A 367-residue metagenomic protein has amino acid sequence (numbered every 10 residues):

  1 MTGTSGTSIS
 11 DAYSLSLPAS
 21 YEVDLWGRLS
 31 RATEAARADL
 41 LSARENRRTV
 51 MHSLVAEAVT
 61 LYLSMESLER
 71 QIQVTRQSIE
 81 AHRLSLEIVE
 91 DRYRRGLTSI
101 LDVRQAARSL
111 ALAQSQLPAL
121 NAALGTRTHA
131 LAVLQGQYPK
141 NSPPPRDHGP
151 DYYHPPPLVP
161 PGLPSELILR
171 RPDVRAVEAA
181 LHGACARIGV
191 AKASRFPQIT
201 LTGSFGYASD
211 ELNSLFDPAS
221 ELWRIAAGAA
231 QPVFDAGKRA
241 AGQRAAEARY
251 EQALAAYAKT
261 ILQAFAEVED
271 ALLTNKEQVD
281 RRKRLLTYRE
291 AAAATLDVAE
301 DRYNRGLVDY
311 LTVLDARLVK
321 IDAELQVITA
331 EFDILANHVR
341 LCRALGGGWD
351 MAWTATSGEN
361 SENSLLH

Functional and structural regions predicted by a protein language model:
M1-T49, L158-I261, E267, A271-T274: Small/polar-residue-enriched beta-strand and adjacent coil segments characteristic of outer-membrane beta-barrel
G27, I72, A123-G125, I199: Secondary-structure transition into beta-strands, especially the periplasmic turns and strand N-termini that construct
V50, L54-Q77, A81-D91, A107-S109 (+4 more regions): Amphipathic alpha-helical coiled-coil segments
S64, A123, T200-S204: Outer-envelope exported proteins of Gram-negative bacteria
Q77-E80, S99, Q116-I168, D309 (+1 more regions): Short, solvent-exposed, mixed-charge loop/turn linkers that connect secondary-structure elements
R94-A123, Q326: Repeat-solenoid scaffold signature
S115, A122, L212, P218-A219 (+1 more regions): Outer-membrane beta-barrel domain signature
L365-H367: Short, solvent-exposed mixed-charge patches
